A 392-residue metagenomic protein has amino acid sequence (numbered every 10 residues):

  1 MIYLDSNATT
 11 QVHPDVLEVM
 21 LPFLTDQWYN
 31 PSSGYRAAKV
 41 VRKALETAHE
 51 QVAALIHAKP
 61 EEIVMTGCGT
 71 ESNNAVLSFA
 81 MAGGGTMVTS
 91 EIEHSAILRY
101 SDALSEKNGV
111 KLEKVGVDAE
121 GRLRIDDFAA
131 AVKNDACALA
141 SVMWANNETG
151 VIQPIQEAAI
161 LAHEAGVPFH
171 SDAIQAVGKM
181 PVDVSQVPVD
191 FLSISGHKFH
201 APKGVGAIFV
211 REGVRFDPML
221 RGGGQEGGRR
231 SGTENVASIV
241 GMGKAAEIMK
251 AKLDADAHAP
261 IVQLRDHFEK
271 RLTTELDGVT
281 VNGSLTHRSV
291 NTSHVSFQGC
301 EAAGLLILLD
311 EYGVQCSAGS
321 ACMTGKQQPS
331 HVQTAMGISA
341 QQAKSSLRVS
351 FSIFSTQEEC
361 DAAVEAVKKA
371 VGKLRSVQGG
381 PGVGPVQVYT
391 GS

Functional and structural regions predicted by a protein language model:
M1-S392: Pyridoxal 5′-phosphate
